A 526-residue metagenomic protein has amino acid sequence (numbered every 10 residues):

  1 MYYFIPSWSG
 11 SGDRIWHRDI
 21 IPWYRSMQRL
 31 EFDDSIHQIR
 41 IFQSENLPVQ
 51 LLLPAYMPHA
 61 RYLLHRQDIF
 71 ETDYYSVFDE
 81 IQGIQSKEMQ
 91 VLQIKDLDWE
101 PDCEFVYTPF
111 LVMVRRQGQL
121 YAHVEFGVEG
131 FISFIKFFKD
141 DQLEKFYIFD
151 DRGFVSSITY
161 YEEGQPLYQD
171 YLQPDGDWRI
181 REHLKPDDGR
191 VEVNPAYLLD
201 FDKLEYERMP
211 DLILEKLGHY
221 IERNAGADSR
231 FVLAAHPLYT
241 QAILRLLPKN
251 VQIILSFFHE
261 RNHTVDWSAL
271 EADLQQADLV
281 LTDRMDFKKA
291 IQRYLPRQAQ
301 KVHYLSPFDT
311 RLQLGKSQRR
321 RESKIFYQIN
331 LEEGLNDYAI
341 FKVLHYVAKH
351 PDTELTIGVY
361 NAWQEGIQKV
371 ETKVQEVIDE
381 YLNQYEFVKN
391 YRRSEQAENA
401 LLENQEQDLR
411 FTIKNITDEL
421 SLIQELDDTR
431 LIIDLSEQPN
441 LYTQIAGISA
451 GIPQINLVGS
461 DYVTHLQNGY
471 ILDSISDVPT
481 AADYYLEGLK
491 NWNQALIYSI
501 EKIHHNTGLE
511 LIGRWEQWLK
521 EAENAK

Functional and structural regions predicted by a protein language model:
K203-L238: Short N-terminal targeting/anchoring amphipathic segment
G218-G226, E260-L279: Membrane-proximal helix-turn-helix segments that form the acceptor-binding/catalytic region of lipid-linked
L274-Q300: A short, active-site helix/loop in glycosyltransferases that binds the activated sugar's phosphate group
T310-A397: Conserved catalytic-core segment of nucleotide-activated headgroup transferases in glycan assembly
K389-R393, Q407-D418: Active-site donor-binding acidic/aromatic loop of nucleotide-activated sugar and phosphosugar transferases involved
D418-T429: Short acidic alpha-helix that forms the nucleotide-activated donor recognition element in Leloir-type transferases
D427-D428, I432-L496, I500-K502: Catalytic binding pocket for nucleotide-activated donors in carbohydrate/polymer assembly enzymes
L489-E523: A charged, aromatic-enriched C-terminal amphipathic alpha-helix characteristic of glycosyltransferases across folds
